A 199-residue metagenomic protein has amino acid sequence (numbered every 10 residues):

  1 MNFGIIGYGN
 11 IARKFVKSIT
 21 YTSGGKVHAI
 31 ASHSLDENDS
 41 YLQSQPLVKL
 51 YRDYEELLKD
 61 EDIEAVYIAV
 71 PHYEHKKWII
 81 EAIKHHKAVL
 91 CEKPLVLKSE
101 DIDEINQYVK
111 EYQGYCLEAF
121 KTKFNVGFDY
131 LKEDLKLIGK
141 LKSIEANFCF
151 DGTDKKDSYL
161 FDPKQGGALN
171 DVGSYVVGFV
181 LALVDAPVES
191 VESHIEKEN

Functional and structural regions predicted by a protein language model:
M1-Q45: N-terminal Rossmann-like dinucleotide-binding module
K14, S40, E56, A65 (+5 more regions): Alpha-helical elements of Rossmann-like donor-binding domains used by nucleotide-donor carbohydrate transfer enzymes
A29, E64-A65, S143: Short, Asp-centered acidic motifs that coordinate Mg2+ and/or phosphate in catalytic or ligand-binding sites
D36, V48-Y108: Beta-loop-alpha module in the N-terminal Rossmann-like domain of NAD(P)-dependent dehydrogenases, especially those
V96-D154: A contiguous active-site-proximal alpha/beta segment in oxidoreductase catalytic domains
D154-N199: Rossmann-like dinucleotide-binding domain that binds NAD(P)(H)
